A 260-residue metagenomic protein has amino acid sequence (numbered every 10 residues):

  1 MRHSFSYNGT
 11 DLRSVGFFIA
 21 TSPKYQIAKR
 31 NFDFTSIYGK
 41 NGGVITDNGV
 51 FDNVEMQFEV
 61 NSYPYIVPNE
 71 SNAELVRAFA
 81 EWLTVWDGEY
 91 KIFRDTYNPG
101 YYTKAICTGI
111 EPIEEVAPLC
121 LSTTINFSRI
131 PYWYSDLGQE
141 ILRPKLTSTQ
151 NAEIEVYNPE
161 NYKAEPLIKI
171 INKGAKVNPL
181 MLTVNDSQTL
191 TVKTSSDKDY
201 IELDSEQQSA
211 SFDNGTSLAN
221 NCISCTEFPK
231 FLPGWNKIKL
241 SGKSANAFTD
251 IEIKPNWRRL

Functional and structural regions predicted by a protein language model:
M1-Y38: Polar/acidic, low-complexity leader/linker segments enriched in S/T/G and N/D
S6, N61-Y63, V67-T108, K237: Short, acidic/charged, Gly/Pro-enriched secondary-structure junctions
K40-D47, F79: Short secondary-structure capping/turn segments at boundaries of alpha-helices and beta-strands
I45-E70, L119-Y132, N236: Oligomerization/assembly interface segments of phage tail-like spikes and tubes
V50-V54, V85-D87, A117-L121, N158-Y162 (+2 more regions): Solvent-exposed loop and beta-edge segments used for protein-protein assembly and interaction
F51-E55, G100, C120-S122, K163-E165 (+2 more regions): A general secondary-structure signal for short beta-strands and their flanking turns/coil in non-transmembrane regions
K91-W133: Short beta-strand and beta-hairpin "edge-sheet" elements
S135-L260: Intrinsically disordered, low-complexity segments enriched in serine, threonine, and glycine
